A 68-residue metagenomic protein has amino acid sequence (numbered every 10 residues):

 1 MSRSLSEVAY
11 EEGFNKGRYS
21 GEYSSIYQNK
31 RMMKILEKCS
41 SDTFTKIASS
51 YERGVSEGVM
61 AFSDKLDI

Functional and structural regions predicted by a protein language model:
M1-I68: Intrinsic-disorder/low-complexity detector
